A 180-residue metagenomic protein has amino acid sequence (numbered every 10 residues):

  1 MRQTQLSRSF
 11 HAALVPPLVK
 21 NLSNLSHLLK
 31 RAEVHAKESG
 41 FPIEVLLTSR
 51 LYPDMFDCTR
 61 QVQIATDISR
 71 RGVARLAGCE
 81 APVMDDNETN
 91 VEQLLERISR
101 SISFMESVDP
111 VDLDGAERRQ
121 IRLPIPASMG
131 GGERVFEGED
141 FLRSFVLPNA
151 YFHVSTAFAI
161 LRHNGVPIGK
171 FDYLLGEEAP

Functional and structural regions predicted by a protein language model:
R2, L6, V91-E106, D114 (+1 more regions): Mature, function-bearing regions of proteins
L6-K20, P42-A65, D85-L95, F136-N149 (+1 more regions): Alpha-helical scaffold segments that form or flank carboxylate-/histidine-based iron centers
L18-N21, L25-L28, A32, A65 (+2 more regions): Amphipathic alpha-helices that form helix-helix packing interfaces
L28-R31, I68, F104, V108 (+1 more regions): Generic, well-ordered alpha-helical scaffold segments in large soluble proteins
E38-L47, S107-L142, L174-G176: Acidic interhelical loop/turn segments
D54-P82, S101, V108: Conserved alpha-helical segments that form or flank metal/cofactor-binding pockets of metalloenzymes
R162-P180: C-terminal end-helix/capping segment
